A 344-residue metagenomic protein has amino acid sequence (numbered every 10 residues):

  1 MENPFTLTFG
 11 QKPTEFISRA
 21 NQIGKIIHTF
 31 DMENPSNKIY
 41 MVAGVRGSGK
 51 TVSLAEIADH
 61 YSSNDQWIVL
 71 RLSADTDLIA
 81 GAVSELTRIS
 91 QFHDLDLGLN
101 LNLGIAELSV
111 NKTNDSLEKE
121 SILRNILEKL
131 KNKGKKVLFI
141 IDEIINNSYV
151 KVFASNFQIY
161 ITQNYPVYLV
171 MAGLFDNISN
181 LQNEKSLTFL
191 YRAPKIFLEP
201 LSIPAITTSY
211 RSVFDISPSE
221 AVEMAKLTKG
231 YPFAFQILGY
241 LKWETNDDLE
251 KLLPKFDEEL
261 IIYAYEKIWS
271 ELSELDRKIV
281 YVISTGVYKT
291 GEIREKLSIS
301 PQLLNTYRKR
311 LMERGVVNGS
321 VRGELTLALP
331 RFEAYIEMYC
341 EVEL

Functional and structural regions predicted by a protein language model:
M1-Y40, R331-A334, V342-L344: A short, basic N-terminal segment
E2-N3, I262-L344: C-terminal leucine-rich, beta-strand-based interaction scaffolds used for sensing/assembly
P35-E56: Walker A/P-loop nucleotide-binding motif
D77-A106: Conserved NTP-binding/hydrolysis module of P-loop NTPases
T113-D176, E184: Conserved Walker B catalytic segment
D176-A193: Short regulatory helix/loop adjacent to the ATP-binding pocket of P-loop NTPases
A193-A221, L227: Conserved small helical "lid"/interfacial subdomain of P-loop NTPases
F214-A264: Amphipathic alpha-helical "lid/sensor" segments that cap RecA-like P-loop NTPase cores
